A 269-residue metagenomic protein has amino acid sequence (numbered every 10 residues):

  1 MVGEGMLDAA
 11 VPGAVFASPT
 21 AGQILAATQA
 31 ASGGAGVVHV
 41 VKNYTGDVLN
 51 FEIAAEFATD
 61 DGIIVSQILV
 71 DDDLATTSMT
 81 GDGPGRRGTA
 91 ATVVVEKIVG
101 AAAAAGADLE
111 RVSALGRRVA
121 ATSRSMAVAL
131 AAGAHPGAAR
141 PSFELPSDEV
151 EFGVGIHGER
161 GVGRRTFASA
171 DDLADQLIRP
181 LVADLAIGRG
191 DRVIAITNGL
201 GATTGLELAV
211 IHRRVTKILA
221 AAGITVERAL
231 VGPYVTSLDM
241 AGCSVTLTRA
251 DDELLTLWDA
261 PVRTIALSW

Functional and structural regions predicted by a protein language model:
G3-G34, V182: Glycine-rich oxoanion-binding loops at beta->alpha junctions
G5-V15, T59-G88, A221-V226: Short, acidic/small-residue loops that bind anionic groups at enzyme active sites
L7-A10, G36-T45, E52-A55, S66-V70 (+2 more regions): Short glycine-rich or small-residue beta-strand-to-loop segments that form or flank ligand, phosphate, metal/Fe-S
N43-V48, V95-L109, A250-W269: Extended, charge-rich low-complexity interaction segments
V48-G62, E207-R213: Short Gly/Thr/Asp-enriched flexible loops that form oxyanion-binding sites at enzyme active sites
V70-R111, L115-T122: Short alpha-helices
A105-V210: Mixed-charge interfacial surface used for oligomerization/domain docking and macromolecular partner engagement
P180-W269: C-terminal non-catalytic interaction/assembly regions of soluble proteins
